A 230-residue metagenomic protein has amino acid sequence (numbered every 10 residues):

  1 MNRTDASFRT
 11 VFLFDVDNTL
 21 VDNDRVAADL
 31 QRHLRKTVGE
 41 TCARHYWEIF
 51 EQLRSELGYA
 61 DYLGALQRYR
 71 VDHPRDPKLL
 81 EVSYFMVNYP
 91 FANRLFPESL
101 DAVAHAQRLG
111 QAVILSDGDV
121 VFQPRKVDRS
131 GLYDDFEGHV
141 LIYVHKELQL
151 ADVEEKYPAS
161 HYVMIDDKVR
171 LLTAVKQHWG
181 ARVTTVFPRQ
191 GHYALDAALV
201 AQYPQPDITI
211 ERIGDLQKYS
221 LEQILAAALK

Functional and structural regions predicted by a protein language model:
M1-R9, D128-M164, K168-K230: Asp-based, Mg2+/Mn2+-dependent phosphohydrolase catalytic module
N2-E48, D72: Active-site neighborhood of HAD-like aspartate-dependent phosphohydrolases
L13-D15, L115, M164-I165: Generic enzyme active-site microenvironment
T19, V26, V120-V121, R170 (+1 more regions): Conserved Rossmann-like nucleotide-cofactor binding loop
V26, T37-E40, F50-V87: A metal-dependent, Asp-based hydrolase signature
G64, V87-I114, E147: Short, acidic loop-to-helix structural element flanking the phosphoryl-transfer center in phosphate-processing enzymes
V103-V113, D117-L141: Substrate-recognition/cap helix-loop segment adjacent to the acidic, metal-dependent catalytic center of Asp-based
